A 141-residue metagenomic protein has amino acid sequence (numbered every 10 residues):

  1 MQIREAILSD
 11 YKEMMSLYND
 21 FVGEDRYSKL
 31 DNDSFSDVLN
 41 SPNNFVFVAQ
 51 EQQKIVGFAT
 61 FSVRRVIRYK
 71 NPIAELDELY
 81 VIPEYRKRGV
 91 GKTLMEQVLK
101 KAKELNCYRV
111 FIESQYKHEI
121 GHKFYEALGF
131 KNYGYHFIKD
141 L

Functional and structural regions predicted by a protein language model:
M1-M14: A short beta-loop-alpha structural element at the N-terminal edge of CoA-dependent acyl/N-acetyltransferase catalytic
M15-K29, I67: Helix-loop element at the rim of GNAT/NAT acetyltransferase active sites that forms part of the acceptor-substrate
Y27-V46: Active-site rim helix/loop that mediates acceptor-substrate recognition in acyltransferases
V48, K54-V63, Y80: Conserved beta-strand in the GNAT
L79-R86: A short, internal acetyl-CoA/4′-phosphopantetheine-binding micro-motif in the GNAT/acyltransferase core
K87-K100, A127: Conserved acetyl-CoA-binding loop-helix of GNAT-fold acetyltransferases
K92, Y116-G134: Conserved active-site alpha-helix within GNAT-family acetyltransferase domains
K103-E113: Conserved GNAT acetyl-CoA-binding A-motif
